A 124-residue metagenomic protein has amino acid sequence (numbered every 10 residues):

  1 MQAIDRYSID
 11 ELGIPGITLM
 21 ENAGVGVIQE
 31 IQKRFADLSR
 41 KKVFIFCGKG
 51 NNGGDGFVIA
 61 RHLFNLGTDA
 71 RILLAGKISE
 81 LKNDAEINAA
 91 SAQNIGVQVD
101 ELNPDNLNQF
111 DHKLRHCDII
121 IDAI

Functional and structural regions predicted by a protein language model:
M1-K41: Positively charged, low-complexity intrinsically disordered leader regions
A36-F46, N52-I124: Glycine-rich phosphate/dinucleotide-binding loop and adjoining beta-alpha-beta core of small-molecule
